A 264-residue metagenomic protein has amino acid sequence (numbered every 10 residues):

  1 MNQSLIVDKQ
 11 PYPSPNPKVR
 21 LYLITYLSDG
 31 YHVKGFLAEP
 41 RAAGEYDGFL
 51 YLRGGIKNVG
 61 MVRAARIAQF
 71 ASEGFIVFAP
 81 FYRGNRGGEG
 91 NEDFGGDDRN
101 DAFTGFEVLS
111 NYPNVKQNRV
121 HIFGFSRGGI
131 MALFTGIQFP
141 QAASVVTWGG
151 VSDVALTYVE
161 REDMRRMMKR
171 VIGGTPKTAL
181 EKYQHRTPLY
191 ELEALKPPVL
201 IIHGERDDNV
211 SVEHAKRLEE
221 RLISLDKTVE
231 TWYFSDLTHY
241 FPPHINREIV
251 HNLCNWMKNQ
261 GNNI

Functional and structural regions predicted by a protein language model:
N2-A42: N-terminal cap/lid segment of alpha/beta-hydrolase-fold proteins
G44-Y46, Y51-G90, A155: Short substrate-entry loop that stabilizes the transition state in hydrolases
D93-P113: Alpha/beta-hydrolase active-site loop
V115-S126: Alpha/beta-hydrolase fold nucleophile elbow
G129-P140: Short glycine-enriched nucleophile-adjacent loop and the immediately C-terminal alpha-helix near the catalytic center
A155-E191, P197: Mobile cap/lid helix-loop segments that gate and shape the active-site cleft of serine hydrolases
L195, I201-H203, D207: Short beta-strand/loop motif that positions the catalytic acidic residue of the alpha/beta-hydrolase fold
K216, I223-I264: C-terminal catalytic histidine-bearing segment of alpha/beta-hydrolase fold enzymes
